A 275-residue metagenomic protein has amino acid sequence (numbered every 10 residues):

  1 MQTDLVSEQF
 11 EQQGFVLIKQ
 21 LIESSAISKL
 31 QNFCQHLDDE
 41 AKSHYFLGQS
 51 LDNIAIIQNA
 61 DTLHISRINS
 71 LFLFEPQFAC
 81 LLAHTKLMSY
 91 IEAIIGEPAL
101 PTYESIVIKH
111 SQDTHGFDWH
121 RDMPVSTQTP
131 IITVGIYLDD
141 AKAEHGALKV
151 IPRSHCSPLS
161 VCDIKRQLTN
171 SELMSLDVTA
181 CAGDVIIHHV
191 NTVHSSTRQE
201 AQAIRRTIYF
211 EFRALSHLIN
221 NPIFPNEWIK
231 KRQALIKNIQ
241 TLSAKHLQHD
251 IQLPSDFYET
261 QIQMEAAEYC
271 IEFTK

Functional and structural regions predicted by a protein language model:
M1-Q12, K19-W119, P124-V125: Non-heme Fe(II)-dependent double-stranded beta-helix
E40, S50-L51, I56-A60, T192 (+1 more regions): Non-heme Fe(II)/2-oxoglutarate
E75-C80, E172-S175, S195-T197: Active-site rim elements
S89, D113-V178, H217-E227: Catalytic core of non-heme Fe(II) oxygenases with the double-stranded beta-helix
E104-I106, V134-I136, I208-F212: A structural signal for short, well-ordered beta-strand segments
S175, A182, A203-T207: Active-site lining segments that contact anionic ligands and/or coordinate catalytic metals
A180-V193: Conserved metal-binding segment of the jelly-roll/cupin
